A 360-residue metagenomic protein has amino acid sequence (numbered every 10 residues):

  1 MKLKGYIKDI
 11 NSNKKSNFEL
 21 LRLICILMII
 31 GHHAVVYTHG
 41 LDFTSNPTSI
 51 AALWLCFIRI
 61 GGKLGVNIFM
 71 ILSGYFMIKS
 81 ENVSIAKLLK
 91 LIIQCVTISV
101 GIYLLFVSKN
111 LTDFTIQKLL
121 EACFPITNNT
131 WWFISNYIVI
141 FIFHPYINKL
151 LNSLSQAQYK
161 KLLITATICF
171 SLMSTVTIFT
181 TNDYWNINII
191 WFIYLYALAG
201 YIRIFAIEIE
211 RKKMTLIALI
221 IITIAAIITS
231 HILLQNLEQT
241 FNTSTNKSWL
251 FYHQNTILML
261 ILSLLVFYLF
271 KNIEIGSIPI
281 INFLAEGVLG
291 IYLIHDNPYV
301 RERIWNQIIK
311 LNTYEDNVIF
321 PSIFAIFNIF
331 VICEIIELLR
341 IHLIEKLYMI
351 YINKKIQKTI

Functional and structural regions predicted by a protein language model:
M1-K14: Short, Lys/Arg-rich, polar N-terminal cytosolic tail immediately upstream of the first transmembrane signal-anchor
C25, A52-L53, I58-M70, M77-W131 (+4 more regions): Transmembrane alpha-helical segments and their boundary/interface "anchor" motifs in multi-pass integral membrane
L27-A34, I98-L105, I164-I178, I220-N236 (+1 more regions): Aromatic-anchored segments of alpha-helical transmembrane domains
L53-V66, E121-N136, V176-L195, T229-S263 (+1 more regions): Interfacial loop-to-helix transition and helix-capping segments at the boundaries of transmembrane helices
I71, Y75-K79, I140, H144-N148 (+7 more regions): Hydrophobic transmembrane alpha-helices
N82, F141-I168, Y201-I220: Solvent-exposed interhelical
L104, Q235-I344: Alpha-helical transmembrane segments of multi-pass integral membrane proteins
K161-A206: Loop-centered beta-sheet repeat module
